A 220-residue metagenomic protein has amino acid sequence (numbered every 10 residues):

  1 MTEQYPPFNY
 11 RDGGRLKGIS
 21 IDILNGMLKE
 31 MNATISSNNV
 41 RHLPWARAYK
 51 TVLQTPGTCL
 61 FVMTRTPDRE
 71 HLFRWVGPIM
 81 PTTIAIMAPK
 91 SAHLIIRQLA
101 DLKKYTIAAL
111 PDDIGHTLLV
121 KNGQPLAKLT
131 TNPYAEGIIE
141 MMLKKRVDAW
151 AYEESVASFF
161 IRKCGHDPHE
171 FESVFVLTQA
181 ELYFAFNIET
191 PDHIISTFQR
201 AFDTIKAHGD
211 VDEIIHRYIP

Functional and structural regions predicted by a protein language model:
M1-H71, T131: Extracytoplasmic small-molecule ligand-binding "clamshell" domains of the periplasmic binding protein/Venus flytrap
T2-Q4, P81-A85, K163-F202, P220: Periplasmic-binding protein-like
E3-Y5, R65-T66, P89-A92, D112-D113 (+3 more regions): Solvent-exposed coil/turn segments that connect beta secondary-structure elements in extracytoplasmic/periplasmic
G18-M31, Y105, D113, F184-Y218: Extended ligand-binding regions for polar small-molecule ligands
I35, I114-P133, P168-H169, F202-P220: Ligand-binding clefts/hinges and TM-proximal coupling segments of bilobed small-molecule sensing domains
R41-T58, R74, D101, A135-V156: Short helices/loops that flank or line small-molecule/ion binding pockets
L53, F61-L72, D148-H169, V174-T178: A ligand-binding cleft/hinge motif common to bilobed small-molecule-binding domains
A88-I107, S196: Flexible hinge/capping segments at coil-to-helix
